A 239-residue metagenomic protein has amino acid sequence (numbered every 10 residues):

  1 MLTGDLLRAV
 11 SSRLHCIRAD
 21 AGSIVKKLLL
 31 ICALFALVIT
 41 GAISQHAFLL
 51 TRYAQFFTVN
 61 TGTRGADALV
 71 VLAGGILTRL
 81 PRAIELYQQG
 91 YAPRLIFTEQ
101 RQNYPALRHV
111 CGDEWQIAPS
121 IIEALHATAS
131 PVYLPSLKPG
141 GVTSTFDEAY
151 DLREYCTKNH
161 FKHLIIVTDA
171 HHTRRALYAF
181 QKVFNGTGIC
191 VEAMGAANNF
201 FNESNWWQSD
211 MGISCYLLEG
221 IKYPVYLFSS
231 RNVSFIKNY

Functional and structural regions predicted by a protein language model:
L14, D20-V59: N-terminal type II signal-anchor transmembrane helix that functions as the membrane-insertion/stop-transfer segment
G41-F48, A83, P224-R231: Structural signature of transmembrane alpha-helix termini at the membrane-water interface
A47-Q208: A structural signal for short, hydrophobic/glycine-enriched beta-strand patches
S209-I236: A transmembrane-helix-recognition feature enriched in membrane-embedded lipid enzymes and envelope glyco-/phospholipid
Y239: Surface-exposed loop and adjacent secondary-structure segments within mature catalytic domains
